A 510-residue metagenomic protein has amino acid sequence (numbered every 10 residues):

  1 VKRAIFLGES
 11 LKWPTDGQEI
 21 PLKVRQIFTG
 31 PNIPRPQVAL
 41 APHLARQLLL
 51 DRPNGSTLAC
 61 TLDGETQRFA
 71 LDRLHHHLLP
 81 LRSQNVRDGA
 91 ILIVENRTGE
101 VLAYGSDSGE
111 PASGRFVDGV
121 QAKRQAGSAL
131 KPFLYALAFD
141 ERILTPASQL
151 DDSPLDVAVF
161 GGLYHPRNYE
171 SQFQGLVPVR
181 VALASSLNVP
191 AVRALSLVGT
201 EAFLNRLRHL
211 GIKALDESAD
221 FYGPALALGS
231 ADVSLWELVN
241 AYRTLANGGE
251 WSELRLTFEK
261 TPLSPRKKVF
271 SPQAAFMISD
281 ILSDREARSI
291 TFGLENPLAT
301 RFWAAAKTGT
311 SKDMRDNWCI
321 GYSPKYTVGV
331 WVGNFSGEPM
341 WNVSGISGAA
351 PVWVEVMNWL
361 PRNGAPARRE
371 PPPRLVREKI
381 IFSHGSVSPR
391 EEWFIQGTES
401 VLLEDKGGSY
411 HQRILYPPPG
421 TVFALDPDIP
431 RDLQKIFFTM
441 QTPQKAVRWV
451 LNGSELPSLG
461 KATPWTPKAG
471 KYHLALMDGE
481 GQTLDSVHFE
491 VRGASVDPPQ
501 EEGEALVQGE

Functional and structural regions predicted by a protein language model:
V1-E9, A70, G99, V120-D152 (+6 more regions): Active-site SXXK
V1-R68, D72, N205-D220, P224-G229 (+1 more regions): Non-catalytic, structured segments within soluble enzyme domains
K2-P14, P31-R35, N54-T61, P80-L81 (+7 more regions): Second-shell loop/turn segments in exported
A4, S10, I33-L50, R97 (+3 more regions): Conserved catalytic neighborhood of penicillin-recognizing serine enzymes
I20-V24, Q84-S113, N205-L210: A short, well-structured edge-of-sheet supersecondary motif
V24-L40, P154, A158, A304-E510: Soluble, non-transmembrane domains of envelope/secretory-pathway proteins that act on or interact with carbohydrate
C60-S83, I91, E95, Y104 (+7 more regions): A penicillin-recognizing enzyme superfamily signal
L102-A103, S148, P457, D485: A structural microfeature
